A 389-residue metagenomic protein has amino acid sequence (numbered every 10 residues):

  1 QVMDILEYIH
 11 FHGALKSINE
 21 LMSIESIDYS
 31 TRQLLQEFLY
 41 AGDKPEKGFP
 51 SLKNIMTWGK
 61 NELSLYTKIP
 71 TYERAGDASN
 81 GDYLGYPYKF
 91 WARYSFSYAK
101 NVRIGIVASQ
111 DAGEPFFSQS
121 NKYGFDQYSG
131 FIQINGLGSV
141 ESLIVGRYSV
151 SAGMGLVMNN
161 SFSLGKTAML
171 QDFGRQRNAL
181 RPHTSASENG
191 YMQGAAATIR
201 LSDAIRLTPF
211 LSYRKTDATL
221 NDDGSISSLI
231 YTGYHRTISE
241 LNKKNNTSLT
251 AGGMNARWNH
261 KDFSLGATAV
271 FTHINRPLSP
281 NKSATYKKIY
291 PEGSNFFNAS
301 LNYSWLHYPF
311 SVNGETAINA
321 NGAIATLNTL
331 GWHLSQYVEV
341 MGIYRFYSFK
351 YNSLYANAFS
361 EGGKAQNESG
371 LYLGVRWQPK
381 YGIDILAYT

Functional and structural regions predicted by a protein language model:
Q1-N19, L35-G42, Q110: Amphipathic, charged-and-aliphatic alpha-helical interface segments that function as noncatalytic docking
I9, L39, T67-E73, A108-E114 (+8 more regions): Transmembrane beta-strands of outer-membrane beta-barrel pores
D28, W58, S97-N101, L137-E141 (+8 more regions): Outer-membrane beta-barrel channels and translocator barrels
F49, A75-G81, P115-Y123, L156-S161 (+4 more regions): Outer-membrane beta-barrel translocator domains and adjoining extracellular loop/strand segments of Gram-negative
P50-N80, F96, K100-I106, L143 (+1 more regions): Transmembrane beta-strand segments of Gram-negative outer membrane beta-barrel proteins
Y83, P87, M192, N245-N281 (+1 more regions): Exposed, low-structure sequence patches enriched in small/polar residues
F90-F125, F131, L164-G174, A269-N319: Surface-exposed extracellular loop regions of Gram-negative outer-membrane beta-barrel proteins
K122-D217, Y337-L354: Outer membrane beta-barrel
